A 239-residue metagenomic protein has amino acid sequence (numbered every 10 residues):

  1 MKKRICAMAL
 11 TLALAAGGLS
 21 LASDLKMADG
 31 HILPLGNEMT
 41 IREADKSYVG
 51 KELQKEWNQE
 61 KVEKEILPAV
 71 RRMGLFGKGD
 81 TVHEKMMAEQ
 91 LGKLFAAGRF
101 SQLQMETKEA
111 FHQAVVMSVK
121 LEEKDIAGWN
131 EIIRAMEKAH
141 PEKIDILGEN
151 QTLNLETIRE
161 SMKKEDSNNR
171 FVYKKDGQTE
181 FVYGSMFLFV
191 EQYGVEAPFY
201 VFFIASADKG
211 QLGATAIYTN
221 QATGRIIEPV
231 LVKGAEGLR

Functional and structural regions predicted by a protein language model:
M1-R4: Positively charged n-region of N-terminal signal peptides that target proteins for export
C6-G18: Hydrophobic helical h-region of N-terminal Sec-dependent signal peptides in bacterial secretory/periplasmic proteins
S23-K93, A97, I146-L155, S161-E165: N-terminal "mature-domain start" segment
M39, Q211-R239: Surface-exposed amphipathic alpha-helical segments
E89, K174-Q178, V182-D208: Exposed beta-strand-loop-beta-strand "reactive/processing" segments of non-cytosolic proteins
A96, Q102-M105, S118, E149 (+4 more regions): Short amphipathic beta-strand and strand-loop transition segments with alternating hydrophobic
G98-E137: A short acidic-to-branched-hydrophobic micro-motif
D125-F181: Compact soluble domain cores
